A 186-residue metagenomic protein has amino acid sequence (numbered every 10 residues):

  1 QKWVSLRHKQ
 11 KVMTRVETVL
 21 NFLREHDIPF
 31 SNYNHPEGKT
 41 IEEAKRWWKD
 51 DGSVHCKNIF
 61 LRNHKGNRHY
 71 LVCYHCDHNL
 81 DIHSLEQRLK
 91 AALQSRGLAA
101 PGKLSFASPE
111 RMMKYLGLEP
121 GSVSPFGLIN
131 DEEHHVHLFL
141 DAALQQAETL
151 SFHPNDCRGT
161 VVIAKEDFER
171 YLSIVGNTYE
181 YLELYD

Functional and structural regions predicted by a protein language model:
H8-D186: Extended, low-hydrophobicity, polar/charged segments
